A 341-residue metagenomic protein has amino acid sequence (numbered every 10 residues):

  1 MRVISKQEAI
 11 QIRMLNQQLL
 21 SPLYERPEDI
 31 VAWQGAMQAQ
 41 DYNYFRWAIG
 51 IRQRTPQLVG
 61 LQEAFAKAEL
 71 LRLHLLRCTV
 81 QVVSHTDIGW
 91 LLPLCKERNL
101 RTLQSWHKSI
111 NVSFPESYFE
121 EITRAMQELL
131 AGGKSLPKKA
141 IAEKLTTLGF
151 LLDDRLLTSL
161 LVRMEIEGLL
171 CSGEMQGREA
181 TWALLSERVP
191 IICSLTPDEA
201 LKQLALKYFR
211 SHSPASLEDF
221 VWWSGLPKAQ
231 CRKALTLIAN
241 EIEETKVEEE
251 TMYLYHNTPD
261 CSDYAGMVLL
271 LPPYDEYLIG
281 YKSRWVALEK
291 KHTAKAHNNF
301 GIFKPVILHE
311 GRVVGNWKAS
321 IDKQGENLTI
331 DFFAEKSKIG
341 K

Functional and structural regions predicted by a protein language model:
M1-K139, E143-T147, L151, N327: Phosphate-backbone binding and catalysis cores of DNA-processing enzymes
A66-L75, T79, E165-M175, A239-V247 (+1 more regions): A short, conserved structural fragment
T79-V83, G177-L185, E250-H256: Minor-groove-contacting beta-hairpin "wing" of winged helix-turn-helix DNA-binding domains
L91-H107, S186-K207, S211, M267-P273 (+1 more regions): Short, amphipathic alpha-helical interaction segments positioned at domain boundaries
S117-K134, P197-S213, L235: Positively charged, polyanion-binding regions of nucleic-acid-associated proteins
D154-R232: Loop-centered beta-sheet repeat module
L237, E241-K291: Non-catalytic regulatory appendages
K290, A296-K341: Glycine-rich, small/acidic residue-mixed loop/short-helix segments
